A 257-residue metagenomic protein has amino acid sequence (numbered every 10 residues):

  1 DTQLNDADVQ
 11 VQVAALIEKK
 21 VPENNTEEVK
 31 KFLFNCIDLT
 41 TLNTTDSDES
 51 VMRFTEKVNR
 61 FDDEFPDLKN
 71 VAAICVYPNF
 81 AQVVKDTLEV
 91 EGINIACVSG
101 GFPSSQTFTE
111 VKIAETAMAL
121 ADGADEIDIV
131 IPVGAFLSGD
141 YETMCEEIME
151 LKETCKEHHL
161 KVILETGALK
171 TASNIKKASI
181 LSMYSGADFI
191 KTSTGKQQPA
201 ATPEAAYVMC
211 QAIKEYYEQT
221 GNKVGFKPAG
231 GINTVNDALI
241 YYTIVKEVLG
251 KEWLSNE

Functional and structural regions predicted by a protein language model:
D1-N35: Charged, compositionally biased N-terminal leader segments and the immediate start of the first structured element
E23-F34, T45-K69, N79-F226, N233-E257: Alpha/beta enzyme core
L42: A short, histidine- and acid-enriched strand-loop-helix "catalytic/donor-clamping" loop that lines the nucleotide-sugar
I74-V76: Short, hydrophobic beta-strand segments that form beta-sheet elements in well-ordered domains
